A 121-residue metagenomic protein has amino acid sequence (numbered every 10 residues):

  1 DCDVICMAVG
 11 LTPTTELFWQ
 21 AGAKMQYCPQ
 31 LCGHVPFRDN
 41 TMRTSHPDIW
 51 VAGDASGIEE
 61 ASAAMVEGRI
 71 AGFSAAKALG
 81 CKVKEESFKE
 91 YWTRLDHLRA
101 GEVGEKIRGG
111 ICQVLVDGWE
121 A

Functional and structural regions predicted by a protein language model:
D1-A121: Residues forming the flavin
